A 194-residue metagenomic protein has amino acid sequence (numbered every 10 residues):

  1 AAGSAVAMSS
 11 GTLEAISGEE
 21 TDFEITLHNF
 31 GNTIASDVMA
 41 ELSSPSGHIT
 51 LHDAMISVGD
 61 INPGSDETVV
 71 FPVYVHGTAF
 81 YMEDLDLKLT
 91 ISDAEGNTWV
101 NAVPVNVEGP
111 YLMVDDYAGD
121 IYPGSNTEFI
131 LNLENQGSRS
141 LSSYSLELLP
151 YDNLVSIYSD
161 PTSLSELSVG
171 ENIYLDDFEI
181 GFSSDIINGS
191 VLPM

Functional and structural regions predicted by a protein language model:
A1, Y74-Y111, G181-M194: Terminal connector regions
L13-E19, G119-S125: Short, solvent-exposed loop/linker segments at the N-terminal edge of repeated beta-sheet extracellular domains
E20, N32-V38, W99, N126 (+1 more regions): Short acidic/proline- and small/hydrophobic-mixed sequence motifs that coincide with surface turns and coil-to-beta
T21, E67, L85, T127-F129 (+2 more regions): Hydrophobic core residues within well-ordered beta-strands of beta-rich domains
L27-G31, N132-G137: Asparagine-centered strand-capping/turn motif at beta-strand->loop junctions
S43-S44, S57-G59, V73, D86-N97 (+3 more regions): Enriched for extracellular/lumenal, surface-exposed ectodomains of secreted and cell-surface proteins
S44-T50, G109-Y111, P150-S156: Short, solvent-exposed loop/linker segments at beta-strand-coil boundaries, enriched for Pro/Gly and Ser/Thr
T50-A79, S156-I186: Intrinsically disordered, low-complexity Pro/Gly/Ser/Thr-rich segments with frequent PxxP/GP/PP motifs and embedded
